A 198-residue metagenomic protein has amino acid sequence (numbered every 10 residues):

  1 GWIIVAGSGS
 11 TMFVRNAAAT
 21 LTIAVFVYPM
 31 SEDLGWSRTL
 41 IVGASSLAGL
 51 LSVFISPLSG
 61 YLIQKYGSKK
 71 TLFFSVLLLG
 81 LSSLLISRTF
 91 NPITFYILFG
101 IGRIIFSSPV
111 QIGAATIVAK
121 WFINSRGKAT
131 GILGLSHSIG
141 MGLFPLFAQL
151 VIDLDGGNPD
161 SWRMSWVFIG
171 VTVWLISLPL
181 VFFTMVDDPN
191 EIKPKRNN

Functional and structural regions predicted by a protein language model:
G1-T22: Pair of pore-lining "gating" transmembrane helices in MFS-fold secondary transporters
F13, S82, I93-P109: Hydrophobic core of transmembrane alpha-helices in multi-pass small-molecule transporters, especially MFS/SLC-type
M30, S108-F122: Intracellular juxtamembrane helix-capping segments at the cytosolic ends of symmetry-related transmembrane helices
G49-P57, M141-G142: Residue-level signature of mid-helix packing/kink "hotspots" within the transmembrane helices of 12-pass Major
I55-G67: Helix-to-loop junctions at the C-terminal end of transmembrane segments in multipass secondary transporters
L77-F90: C-terminal ends and interior cores of transmembrane alpha-helices in multi-pass membrane transporters/permeases
I123-L146: Glycine-rich segments within core transmembrane alpha-helices of 12-TM secondary carriers
M164-F183: Symmetry-related core transmembrane helices of the 12-TM Major Facilitator Superfamily/SLC fold
